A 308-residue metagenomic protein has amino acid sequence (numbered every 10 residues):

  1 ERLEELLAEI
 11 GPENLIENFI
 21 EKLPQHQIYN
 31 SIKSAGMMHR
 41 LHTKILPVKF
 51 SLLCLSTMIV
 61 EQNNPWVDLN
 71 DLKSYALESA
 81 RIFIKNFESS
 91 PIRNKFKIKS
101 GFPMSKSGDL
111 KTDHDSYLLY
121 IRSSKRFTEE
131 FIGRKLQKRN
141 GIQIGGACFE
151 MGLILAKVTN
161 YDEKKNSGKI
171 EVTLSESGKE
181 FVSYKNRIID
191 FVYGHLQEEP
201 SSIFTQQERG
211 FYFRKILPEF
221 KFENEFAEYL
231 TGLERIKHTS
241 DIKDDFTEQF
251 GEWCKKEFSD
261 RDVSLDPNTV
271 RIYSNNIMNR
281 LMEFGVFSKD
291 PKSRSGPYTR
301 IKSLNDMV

Functional and structural regions predicted by a protein language model:
R2-V308: Donor-sugar nucleotide-binding helix/loop cap in glycosyltransferases
